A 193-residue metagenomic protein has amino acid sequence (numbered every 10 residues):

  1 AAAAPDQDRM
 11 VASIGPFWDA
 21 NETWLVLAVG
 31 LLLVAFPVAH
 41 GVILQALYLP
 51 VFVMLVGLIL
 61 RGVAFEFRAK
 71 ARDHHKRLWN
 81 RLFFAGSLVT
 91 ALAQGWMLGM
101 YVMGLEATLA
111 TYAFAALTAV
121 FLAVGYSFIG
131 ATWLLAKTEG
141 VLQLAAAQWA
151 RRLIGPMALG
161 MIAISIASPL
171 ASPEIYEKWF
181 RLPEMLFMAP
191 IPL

Functional and structural regions predicted by a protein language model:
A1-I14, I129, K137: Membrane-interface helix-loop junction between the first two transmembrane segments
R9, V29-G30, L109-T111: Short linear motifs at secondary-structure transitions and domain/linker junctions
R9-P16, L144-Q148: Short amphipathic alpha-helical coupling elements at transmembrane boundaries
G15-W18, G125: Residue-level recognition of hydrophobic positions within alpha-helical transmembrane segments
F17-S87, Y101-G104, K178-L182: Membrane-interface helix-loop-helix modules in multi-pass inner-membrane proteins
F67-L193: Long, contiguous internal "core" modules enriched in hydrophobic/ aromatic residues
